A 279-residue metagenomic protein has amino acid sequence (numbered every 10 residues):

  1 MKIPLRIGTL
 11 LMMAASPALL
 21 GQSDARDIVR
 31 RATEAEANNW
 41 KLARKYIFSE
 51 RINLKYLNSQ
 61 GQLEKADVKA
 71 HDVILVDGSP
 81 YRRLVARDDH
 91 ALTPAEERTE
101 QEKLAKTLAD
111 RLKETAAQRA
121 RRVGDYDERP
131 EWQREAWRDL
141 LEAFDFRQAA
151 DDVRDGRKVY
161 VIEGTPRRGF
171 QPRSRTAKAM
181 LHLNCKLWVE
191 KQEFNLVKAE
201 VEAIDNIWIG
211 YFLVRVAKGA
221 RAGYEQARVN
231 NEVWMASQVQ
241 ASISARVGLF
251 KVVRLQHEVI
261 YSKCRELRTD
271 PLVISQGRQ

Functional and structural regions predicted by a protein language model:
M1-T9: Bacterial N-terminal signal peptides that target proteins for export
L11-G21: Hydrophobic h-region of N-terminal signal peptides that target proteins for export in Gram-negative bacteria
G21-L183, K191-K198, E202-R221, R228-A236 (+1 more regions): Structured extracytoplasmic
